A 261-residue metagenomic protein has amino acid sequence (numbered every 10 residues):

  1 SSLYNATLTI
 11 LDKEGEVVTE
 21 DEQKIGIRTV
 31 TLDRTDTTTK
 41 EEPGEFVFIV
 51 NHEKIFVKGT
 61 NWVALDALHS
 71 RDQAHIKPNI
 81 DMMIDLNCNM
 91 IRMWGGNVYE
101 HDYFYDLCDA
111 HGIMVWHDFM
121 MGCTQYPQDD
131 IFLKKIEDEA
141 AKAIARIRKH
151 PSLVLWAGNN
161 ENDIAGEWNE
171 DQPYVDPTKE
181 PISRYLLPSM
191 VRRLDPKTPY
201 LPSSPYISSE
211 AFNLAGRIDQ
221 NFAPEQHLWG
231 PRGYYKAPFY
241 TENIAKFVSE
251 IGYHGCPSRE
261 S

Functional and structural regions predicted by a protein language model:
S1-M90: Secreted/periplasmic carbohydrate-active enzymes, especially glycoside hydrolases
N89, V115-W116: A six-helix transmembrane bundle that forms the core substrate pathway of small-molecule transporters
M93-A110, H117-S261: Substrate-binding/catalytic cleft of secreted carbohydrate-active enzymes, primarily glycoside hydrolases
